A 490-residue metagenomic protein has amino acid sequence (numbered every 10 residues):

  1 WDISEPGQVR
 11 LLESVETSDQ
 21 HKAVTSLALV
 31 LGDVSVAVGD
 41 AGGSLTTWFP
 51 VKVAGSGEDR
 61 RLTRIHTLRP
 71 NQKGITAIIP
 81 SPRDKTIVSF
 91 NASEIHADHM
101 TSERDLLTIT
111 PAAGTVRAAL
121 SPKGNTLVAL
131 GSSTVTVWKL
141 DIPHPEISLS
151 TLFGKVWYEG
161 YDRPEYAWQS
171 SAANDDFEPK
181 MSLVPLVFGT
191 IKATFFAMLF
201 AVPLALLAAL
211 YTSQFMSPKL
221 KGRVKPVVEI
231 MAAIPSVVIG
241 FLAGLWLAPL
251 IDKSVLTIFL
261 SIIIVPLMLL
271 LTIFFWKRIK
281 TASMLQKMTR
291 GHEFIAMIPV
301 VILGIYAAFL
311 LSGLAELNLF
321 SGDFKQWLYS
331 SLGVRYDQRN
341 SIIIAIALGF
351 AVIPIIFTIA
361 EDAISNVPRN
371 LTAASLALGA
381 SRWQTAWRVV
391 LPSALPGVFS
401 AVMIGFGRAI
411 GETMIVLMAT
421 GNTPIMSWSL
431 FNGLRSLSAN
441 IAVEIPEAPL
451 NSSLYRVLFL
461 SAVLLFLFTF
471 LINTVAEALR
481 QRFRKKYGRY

Functional and structural regions predicted by a protein language model:
D2-Q8, W48-E58, T101-L106, K139-L152: Short loop/turn segments immediately following beta-strands, especially the blade-tip and inter-blade linker loops
R10-S18, T63-R69, R104-T110: A short beta-strand motif characteristic of beta-propeller blades
K180-T194, A248-L267, Q286-I355: Loop-to-helix entry region at the N-terminal start of transmembrane alpha-helices in multi-pass membrane transporters
A197-V228, T272-T281, T474-K485: Transmembrane-helix boundary motif in ABC transporter permease subunits
L204, M231-S236, H292-V301, Y336-E361 (+2 more regions): Faces of alpha-helical transmembrane segments in polytopic inner-membrane proteins
L271-A282, E361, S365, R369 (+2 more regions): C-terminal transmembrane helix and the adjacent membrane-cytosol boundary/short C-terminal tail of inner/organellar
S330-V334, S341, V416-F466: Interhelical loop and adjacent transmembrane-helix boundary motif in polytopic membrane transport permeases
F357-I359, V367, L376, R382-M418: Transmembrane alpha-helices
